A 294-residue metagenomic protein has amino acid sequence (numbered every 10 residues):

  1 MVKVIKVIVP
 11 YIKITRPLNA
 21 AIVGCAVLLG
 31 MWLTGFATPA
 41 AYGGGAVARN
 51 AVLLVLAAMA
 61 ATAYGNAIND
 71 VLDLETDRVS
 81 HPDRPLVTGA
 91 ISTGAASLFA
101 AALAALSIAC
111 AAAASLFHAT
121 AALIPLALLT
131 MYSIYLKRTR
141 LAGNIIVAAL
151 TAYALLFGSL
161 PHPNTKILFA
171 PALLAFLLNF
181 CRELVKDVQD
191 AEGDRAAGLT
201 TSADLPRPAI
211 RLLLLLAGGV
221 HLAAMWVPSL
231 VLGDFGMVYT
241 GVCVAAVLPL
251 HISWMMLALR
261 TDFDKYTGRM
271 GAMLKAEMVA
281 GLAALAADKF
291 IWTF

Functional and structural regions predicted by a protein language model:
M1-F294: Multi-pass alpha-helical membrane architecture of UbiA-family and related isoprenoid/lipid prenyltransferases
